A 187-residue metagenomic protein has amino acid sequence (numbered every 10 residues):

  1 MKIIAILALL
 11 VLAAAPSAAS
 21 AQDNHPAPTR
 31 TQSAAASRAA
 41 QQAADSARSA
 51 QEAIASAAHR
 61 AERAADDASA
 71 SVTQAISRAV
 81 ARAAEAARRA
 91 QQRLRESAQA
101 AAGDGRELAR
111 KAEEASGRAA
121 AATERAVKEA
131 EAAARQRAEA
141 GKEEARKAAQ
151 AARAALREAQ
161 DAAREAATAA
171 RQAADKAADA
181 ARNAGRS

Functional and structural regions predicted by a protein language model:
M1-Q22: Sec-dependent N-terminal signal peptides
D23-S187: Extended amphipathic alpha-helical heptad-repeat regions
